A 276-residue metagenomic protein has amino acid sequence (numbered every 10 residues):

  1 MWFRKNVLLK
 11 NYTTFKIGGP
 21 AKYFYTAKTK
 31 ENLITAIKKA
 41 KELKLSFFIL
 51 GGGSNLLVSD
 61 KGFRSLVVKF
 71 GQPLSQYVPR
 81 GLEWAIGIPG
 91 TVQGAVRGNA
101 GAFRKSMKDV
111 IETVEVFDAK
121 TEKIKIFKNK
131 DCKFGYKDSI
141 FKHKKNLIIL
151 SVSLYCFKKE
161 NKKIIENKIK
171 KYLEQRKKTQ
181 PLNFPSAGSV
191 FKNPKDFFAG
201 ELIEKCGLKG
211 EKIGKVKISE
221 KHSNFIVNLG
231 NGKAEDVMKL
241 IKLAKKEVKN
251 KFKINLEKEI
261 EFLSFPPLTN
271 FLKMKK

Functional and structural regions predicted by a protein language model:
M1-F103: Anion-binding (especially nucleotide phosphate/pyrophosphate-binding) glycine-rich loop and adjoining beta-alpha core
R4-K5, N11, I17, L56 (+4 more regions): Phosphate/pyrophosphate- and phosphate-bearing ligand-binding catalytic cores of soluble enzymes
K41, M107-V110, E211: Short solvent-exposed loop/turn micro-motifs enriched in small/polar/acidic residues
L43, L50-G52, V110, F184-P185 (+1 more regions): Short, basic and Ser/Thr-rich N-terminal targeting/leader segments
V67, E83, E115, I260-E261: Residues embedded in well-ordered beta-strands within globular domains across many folds
G81, T91-N129: Glycine/threonine-rich beta-strand-loop-alpha-helix active-site module that forms ligand/phosphate-binding
